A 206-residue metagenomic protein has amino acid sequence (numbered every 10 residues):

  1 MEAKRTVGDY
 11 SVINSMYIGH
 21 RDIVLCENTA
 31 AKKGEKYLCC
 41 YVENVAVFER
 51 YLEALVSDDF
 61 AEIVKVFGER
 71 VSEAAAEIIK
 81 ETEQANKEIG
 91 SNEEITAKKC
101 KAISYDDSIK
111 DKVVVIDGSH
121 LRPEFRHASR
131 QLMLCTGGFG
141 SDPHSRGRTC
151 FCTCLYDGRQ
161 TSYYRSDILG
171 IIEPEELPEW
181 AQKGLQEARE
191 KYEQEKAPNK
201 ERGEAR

Functional and structural regions predicted by a protein language model:
M1-S15: Negatively charged, low-complexity tracts enriched in Asp/Glu with abundant Ser/Thr
I18-C26: Charged, amphipathic alpha-helical segments
L25-E53: Short aromatic-glycine-(Arg/Gly/Cys) micro-motifs in beta-strand/loop hairpins
D58-E73: A short, charged, amphipathic alpha-helix used as a generic interaction element across diverse proteins
S72-R122: Mixed-charge, Lys/Arg-rich low-complexity intrinsically disordered regions
I109-V115, M133-C135, F151-K191: Preference for solvent-exposed, low-hydrophobicity sequence contexts
V113-C150: Short beta-strand-centered aromatic/proline hotspots
Y192-R206: Non-Sec secretion/translocation targeting segments of pathogen effectors
